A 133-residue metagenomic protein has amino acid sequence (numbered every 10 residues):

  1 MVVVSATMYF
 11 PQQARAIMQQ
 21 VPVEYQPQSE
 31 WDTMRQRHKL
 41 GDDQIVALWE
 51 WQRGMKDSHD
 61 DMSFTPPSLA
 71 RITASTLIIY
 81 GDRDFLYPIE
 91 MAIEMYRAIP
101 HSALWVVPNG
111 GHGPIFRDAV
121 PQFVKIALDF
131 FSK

Functional and structural regions predicted by a protein language model:
M1-D32: Flexible "cap/lid" loop of the alpha/beta hydrolase fold
Q13-I17, M91, R117-V120: Short aromatic-enriched loop/helix-cap "lid" or pocket-rim segments at secondary-structure transitions that line
W51-S68: Active-site nucleophile elbow and catalytic-triad environment of alpha/beta-hydrolase enzymes
I72, I78-Y80: Short beta-strand/loop motif that positions the catalytic acidic residue of the alpha/beta-hydrolase fold
A74, P88-R97: Short alpha-helix in the alpha/beta-hydrolase fold that links the catalytic acid
R83-Y87, G113-P114: Acidic catalytic loop of the alpha/beta-hydrolase fold
S102-K133: Catalytic active-site module of serine/aspartate enzymes centered on a nucleophile-bearing elbow/loop
